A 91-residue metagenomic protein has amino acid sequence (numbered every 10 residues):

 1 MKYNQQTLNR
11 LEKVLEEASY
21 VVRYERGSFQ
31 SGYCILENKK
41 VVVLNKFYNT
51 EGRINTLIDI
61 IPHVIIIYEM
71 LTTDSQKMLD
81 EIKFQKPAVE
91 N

Functional and structural regions predicted by a protein language model:
M1, I61-V64: Charged, low-complexity surface segments at secondary-structure and domain boundaries
M1-Q30, N91: Auxiliary, metal-adjacent structural segments of Zn-dependent hydrolase domains
Y3, G52-R53: Secondary-structure boundary/capping motif
K13, C34-V42, D80-A88: Short amphipathic alpha-helical patches
R26-E51: Active-site scaffold of zinc-dependent metalloenzymes
S31, E51, V64-N91: Post-HEXXH active-site segment of zinc metalloproteases
R53-P62: Short alpha-helix carrying the canonical HExxH Zn2+-binding catalytic motif
